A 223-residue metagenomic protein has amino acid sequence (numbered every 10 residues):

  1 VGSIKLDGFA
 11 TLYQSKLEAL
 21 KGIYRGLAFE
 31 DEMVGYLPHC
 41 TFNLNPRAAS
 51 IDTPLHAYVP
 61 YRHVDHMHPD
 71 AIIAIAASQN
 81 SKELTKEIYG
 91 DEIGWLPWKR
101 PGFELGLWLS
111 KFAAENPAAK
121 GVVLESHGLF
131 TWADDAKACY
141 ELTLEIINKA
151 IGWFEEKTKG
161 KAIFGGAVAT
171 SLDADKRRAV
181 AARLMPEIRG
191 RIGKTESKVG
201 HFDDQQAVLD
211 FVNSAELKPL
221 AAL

Functional and structural regions predicted by a protein language model:
V1-L223: Glycine-rich flexible loops
